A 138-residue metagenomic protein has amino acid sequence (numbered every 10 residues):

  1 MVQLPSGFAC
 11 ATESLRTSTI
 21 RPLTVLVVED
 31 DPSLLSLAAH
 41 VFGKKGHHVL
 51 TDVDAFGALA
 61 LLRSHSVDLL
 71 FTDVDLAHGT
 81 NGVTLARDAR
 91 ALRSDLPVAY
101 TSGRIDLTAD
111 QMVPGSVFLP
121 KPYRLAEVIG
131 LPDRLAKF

Functional and structural regions predicted by a protein language model:
M1-L26, A39, F56, R87-R90 (+2 more regions): Non-catalytic signal-transmission and effector/linker regions of two-component phosphorelay proteins
E29: Conserved acidic carboxylate
S33-K44: Charged docking surfaces used in two-component/phosphorelay signaling
T51-L69, G130: Acidic, metal-coordinating helix/loop segments flanking the phosphotransfer/catalytic sites of two-component signaling
D54, T80-L85: Acidic catalytic/metal-coordinating carboxylates
A60, V83-L96: Short amphipathic alpha-helix used as the core "switch/output" element in two-component signaling
D73-V74: Active-site residues of response regulator receiver
